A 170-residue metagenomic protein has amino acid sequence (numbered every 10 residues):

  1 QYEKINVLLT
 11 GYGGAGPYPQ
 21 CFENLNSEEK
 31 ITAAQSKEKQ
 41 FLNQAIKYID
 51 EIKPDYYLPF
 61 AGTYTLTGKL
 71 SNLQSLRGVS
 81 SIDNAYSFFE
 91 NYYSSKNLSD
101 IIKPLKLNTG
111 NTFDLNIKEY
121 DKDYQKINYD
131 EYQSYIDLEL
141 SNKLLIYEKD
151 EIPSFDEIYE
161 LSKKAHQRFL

Functional and structural regions predicted by a protein language model:
Y2-Y92: Cap/insert and terminal regions of metallo-dependent hydrolase folds
A61-Y64, S99-T112: Acidic carboxylate-rich catalytic motifs and surrounding loops in phosphoryl-/glycosyl-chemistry enzymes
E90-I101: A SAM-dependent methyltransferase catalytic signature shared across enzymes that methylate proteins
F113-L170: Feature captures hydrophobic
